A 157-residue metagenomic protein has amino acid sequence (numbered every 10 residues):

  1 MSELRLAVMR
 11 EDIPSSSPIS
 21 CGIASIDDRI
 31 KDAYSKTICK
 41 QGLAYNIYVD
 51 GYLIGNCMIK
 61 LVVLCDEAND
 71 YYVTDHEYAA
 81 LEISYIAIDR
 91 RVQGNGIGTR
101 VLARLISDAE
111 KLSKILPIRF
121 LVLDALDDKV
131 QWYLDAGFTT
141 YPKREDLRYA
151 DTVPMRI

Functional and structural regions predicted by a protein language model:
M1-N95, R100-V122, L126, V130-I157: Non-catalytic substrate-recognition and accessory regions of acyl/acetyltransferase enzymes
